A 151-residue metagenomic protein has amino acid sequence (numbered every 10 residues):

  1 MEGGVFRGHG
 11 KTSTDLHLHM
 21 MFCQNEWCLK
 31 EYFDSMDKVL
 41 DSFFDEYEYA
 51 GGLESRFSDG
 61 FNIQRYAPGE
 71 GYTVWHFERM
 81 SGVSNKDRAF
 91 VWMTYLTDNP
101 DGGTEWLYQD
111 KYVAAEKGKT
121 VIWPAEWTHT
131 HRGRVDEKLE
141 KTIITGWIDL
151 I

Functional and structural regions predicted by a protein language model:
M1-T120, T128-I151: Fe(II)/2-oxoglutarate oxygenase catalytic core
